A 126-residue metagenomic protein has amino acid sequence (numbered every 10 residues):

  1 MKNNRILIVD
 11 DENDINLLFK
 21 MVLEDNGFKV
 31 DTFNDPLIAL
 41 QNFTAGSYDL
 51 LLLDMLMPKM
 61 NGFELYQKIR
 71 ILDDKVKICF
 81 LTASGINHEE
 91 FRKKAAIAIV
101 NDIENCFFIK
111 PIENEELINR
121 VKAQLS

Functional and structural regions predicted by a protein language model:
M1-R5, E113-S126: Non-catalytic signal-transmission and effector/linker regions of two-component phosphorelay proteins
N13-D31: Two-component/phosphorelay signaling modules centered on CheY-like receiver
T32-L50: Acidic, metal-coordinating helix/loop segments flanking the phosphotransfer/catalytic sites of two-component signaling
N34-D35, N61-Q67: Acidic catalytic/metal-coordinating carboxylates
T44-G46, K68-V76, D102: Conserved phosphotransfer cores of two-component systems
D54, T82: Active-site residues of response regulator receiver
M57: Receiver (REC) domain active-site loop signature in two-component systems and cognate sites in sensor histidine kinases
E64, G85-F108, E115, N119: Alpha4 helix (beta4-alpha4-beta5 surface) of REC/receiver domains from two-component response regulators
